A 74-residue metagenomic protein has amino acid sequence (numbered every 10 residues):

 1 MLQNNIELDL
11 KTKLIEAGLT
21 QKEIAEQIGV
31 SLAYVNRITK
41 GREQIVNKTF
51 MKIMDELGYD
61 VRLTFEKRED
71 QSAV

Functional and structural regions predicted by a protein language model:
M1-A17: A short, Lys/Arg-rich alpha-helix, primarily the initiator
G18-L19, N36: Glycine-centered signal
Q21, L32, N47-F50: Helix-turn-helix DNA-binding elements, focusing on the entry/boundary residues of the two helices that contact DNA
I24-A25: Short alpha-helical "recognition helix" segments of helix-turn-helix
G29-Q44: Recognition helix of helix-turn-helix/homeodomain-like DNA-binding domains that insert into the DNA major groove
K48-L63: DNA major-groove recognition helix of helix-turn-helix/homeodomain DNA-binding modules
T64-V74: Short, charged recognition helix plus adjacent turn of helix-turn-helix-like nucleic-acid-binding domains
